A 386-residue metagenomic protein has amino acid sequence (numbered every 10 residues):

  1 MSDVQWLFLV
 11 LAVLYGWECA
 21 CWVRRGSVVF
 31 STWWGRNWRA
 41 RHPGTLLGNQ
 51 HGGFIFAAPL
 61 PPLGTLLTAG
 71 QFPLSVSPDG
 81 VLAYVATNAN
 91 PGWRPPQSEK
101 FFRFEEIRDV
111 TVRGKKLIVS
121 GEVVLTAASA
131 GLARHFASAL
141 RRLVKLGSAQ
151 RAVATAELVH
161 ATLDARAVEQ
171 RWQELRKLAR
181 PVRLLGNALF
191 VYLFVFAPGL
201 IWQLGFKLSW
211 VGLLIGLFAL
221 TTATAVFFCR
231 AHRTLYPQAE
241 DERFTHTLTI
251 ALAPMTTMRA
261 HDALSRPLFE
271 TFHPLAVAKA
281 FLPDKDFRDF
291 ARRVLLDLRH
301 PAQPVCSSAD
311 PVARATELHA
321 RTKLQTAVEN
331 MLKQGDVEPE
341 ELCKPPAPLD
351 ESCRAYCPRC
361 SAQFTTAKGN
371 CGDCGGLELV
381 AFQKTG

Functional and structural regions predicted by a protein language model:
D3-W6, W22, R180-I250: Transmembrane alpha-helical hairpins and terminal membrane-anchor modules
S27-P96, F228-T256: Conserved beta-hairpin
E106-D164, H232-L264: Acidic, Ser/Thr- and proline-rich intrinsically disordered linker/docking segments of eukaryotic scaffolds
V153-A188: Cytosolic-side membrane-insertion boundary helix
F228-L295, A309, K333: Cytosolic/matrix-facing juxtamembrane and C-terminal tails of multi-pass cellular membrane proteins
R354, K368: Residues immediately within or flanking Cys/His clusters that coordinate Zn2+ in small zinc-binding modules
P358-R359, G372-G376: Short, cysteine/histidine-rich loop/knuckle motifs that typically chelate Zn2+
C374-T385: Short Cys/His-rich micro-motifs in 6-15 aa windows
